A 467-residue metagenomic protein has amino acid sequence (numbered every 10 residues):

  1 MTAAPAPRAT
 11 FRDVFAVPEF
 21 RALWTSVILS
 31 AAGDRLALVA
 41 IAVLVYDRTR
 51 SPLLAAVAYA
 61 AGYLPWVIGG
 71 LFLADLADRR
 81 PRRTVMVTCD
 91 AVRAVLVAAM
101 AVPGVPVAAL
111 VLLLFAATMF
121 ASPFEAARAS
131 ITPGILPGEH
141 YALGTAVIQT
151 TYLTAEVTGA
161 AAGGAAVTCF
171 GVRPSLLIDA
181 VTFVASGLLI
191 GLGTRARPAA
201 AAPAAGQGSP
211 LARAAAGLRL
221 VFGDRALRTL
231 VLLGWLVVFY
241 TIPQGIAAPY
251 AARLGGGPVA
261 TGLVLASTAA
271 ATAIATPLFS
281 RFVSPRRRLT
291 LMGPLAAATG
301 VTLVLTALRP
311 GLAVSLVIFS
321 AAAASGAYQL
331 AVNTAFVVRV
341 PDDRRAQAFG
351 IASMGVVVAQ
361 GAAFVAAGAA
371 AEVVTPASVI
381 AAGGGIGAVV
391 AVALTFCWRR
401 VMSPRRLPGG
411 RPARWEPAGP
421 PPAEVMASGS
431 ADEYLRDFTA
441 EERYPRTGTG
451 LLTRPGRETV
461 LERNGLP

Functional and structural regions predicted by a protein language model:
M1-F438, G465: Alpha-helical transmembrane-bundle signature of multi-pass membrane transport and export proteins
V221, A431-P467: Long, low-complexity, intrinsically disordered segments
